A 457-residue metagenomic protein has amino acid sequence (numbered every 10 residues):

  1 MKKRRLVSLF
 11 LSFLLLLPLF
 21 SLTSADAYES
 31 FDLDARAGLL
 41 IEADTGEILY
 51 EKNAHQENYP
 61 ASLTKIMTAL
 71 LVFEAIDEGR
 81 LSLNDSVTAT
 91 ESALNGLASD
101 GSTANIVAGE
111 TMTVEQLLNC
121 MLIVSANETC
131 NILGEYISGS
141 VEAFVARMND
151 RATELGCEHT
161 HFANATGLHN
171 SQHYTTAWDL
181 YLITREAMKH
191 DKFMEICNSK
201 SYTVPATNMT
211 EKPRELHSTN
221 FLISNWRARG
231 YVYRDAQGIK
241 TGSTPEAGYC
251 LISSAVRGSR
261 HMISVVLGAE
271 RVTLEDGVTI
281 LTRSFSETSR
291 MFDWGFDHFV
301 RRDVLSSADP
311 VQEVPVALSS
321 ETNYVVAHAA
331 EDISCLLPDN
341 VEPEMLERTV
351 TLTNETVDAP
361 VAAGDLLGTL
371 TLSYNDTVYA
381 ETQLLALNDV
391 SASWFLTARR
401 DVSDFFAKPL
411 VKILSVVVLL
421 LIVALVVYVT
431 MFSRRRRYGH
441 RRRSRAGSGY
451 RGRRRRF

Functional and structural regions predicted by a protein language model:
K2-L6, P409-V411: Membrane-entry signal-anchor segments at the cytosolic-membrane interface, especially the N-terminal signal anchor
R4-D26, V416-T430: Sec-dependent N-terminal signal peptides of Gram-positive bacterial secreted proteins and lipoproteins
S8, L39, A61, V114 (+4 more regions): A broadly tuned, weak detector of single residues within folded domains
S21-W178, L182-D191, I196: Active-site-adjacent loops and short helices of periplasmic peptidoglycan-processing enzymes
C157-H161, S171-Y174, W178-V417, L425-R437: Domain-terminus/edge residues, biased toward the C-terminal soluble/receptor-binding domains of extracytoplasmic
L410, I422, R451-R455: Structural signal for terminal/edge beta-strands and the immediately following C-terminal loop/tail that closes
R435-F457: Cytoplasmic C-terminal tails of single-pass
